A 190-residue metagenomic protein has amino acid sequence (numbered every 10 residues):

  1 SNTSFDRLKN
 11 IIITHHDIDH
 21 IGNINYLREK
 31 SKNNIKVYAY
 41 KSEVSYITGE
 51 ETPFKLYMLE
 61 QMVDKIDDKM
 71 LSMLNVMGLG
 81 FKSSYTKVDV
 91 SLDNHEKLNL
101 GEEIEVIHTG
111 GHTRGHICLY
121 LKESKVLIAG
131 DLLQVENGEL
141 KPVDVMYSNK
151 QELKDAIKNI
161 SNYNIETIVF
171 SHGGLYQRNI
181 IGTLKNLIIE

Functional and structural regions predicted by a protein language model:
S1-N2, N159: A generic secondary-structure signal
N2-V90: Active-site HxH/HxHxD metal-binding segment of metal-dependent hydrolases
R7-R28, E96, I107, D144-K150 (+2 more regions): Soluble, non-transmembrane catalytic domains of enzymes that act on hydrophobic metabolites at membranes
I12, Y38, V90-L92, I107 (+2 more regions): Hydrophobic/aromatic beta-strand patches that form the interior of the parallel beta-sheet core in alpha/beta enzyme
K36-A39, L184-E190: Core catalytic region of metal-dependent phosphoesterases/phosphodiesterases, especially metallo-beta-lactamase-like
P53-M58, Y147, N186-I188: Short, hinge-like loop/turn segments at secondary-structure boundaries
G80-S84, E103-I181, N186: Metallo-beta-lactamase
S91-L100: Cytochrome P450 C-terminal beta-domain/meander region
